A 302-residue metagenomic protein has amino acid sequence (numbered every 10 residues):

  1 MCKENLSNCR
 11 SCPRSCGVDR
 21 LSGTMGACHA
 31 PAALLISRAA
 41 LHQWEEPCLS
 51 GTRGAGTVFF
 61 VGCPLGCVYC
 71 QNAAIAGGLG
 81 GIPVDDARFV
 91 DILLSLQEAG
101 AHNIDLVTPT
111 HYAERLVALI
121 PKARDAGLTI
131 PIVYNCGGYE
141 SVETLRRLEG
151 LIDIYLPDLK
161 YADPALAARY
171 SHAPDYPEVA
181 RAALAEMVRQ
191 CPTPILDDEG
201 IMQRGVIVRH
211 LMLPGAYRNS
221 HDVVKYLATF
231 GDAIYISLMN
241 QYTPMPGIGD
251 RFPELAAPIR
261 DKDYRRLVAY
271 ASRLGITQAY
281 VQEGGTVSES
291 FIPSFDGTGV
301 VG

Functional and structural regions predicted by a protein language model:
M1-M25, V188, P192-G302: Auxiliary Fe-S-binding modules of radical SAM enzymes
H29-I154, D163-P164: Conserved Radical SAM active-site core
G56, I104, I132-Y134, Y155-P157 (+3 more regions): Hydrophobic faces of well-ordered beta-strands that scaffold small-molecule active sites in alpha/beta enzyme cores
A76, A113, G138-S141, L159-P177 (+3 more regions): Conserved radical SAM core fold
V84, H111, S171-V179, G215 (+1 more regions): Alpha-helix N-cap and loop-to-helix initiation/capping positions
F89, L116, A180, L184 (+3 more regions): Aromatic/hydrophobic pocket-lining residues that form the small-molecule binding cavity in soluble enzyme cores
I120-P131, A182-M187, D261-L267: Alpha-helix-loop-beta-strand connector modules within alpha/beta enzyme cores
A168-E199: Anionic-ligand binding region
